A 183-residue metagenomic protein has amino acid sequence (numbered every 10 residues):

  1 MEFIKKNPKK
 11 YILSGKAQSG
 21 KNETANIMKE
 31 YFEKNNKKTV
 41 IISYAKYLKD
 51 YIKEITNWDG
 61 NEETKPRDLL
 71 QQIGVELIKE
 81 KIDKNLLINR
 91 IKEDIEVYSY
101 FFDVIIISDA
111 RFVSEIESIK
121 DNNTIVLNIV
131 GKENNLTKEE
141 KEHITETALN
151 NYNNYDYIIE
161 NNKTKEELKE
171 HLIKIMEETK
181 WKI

Functional and structural regions predicted by a protein language model:
M1-I12: Extreme N-terminal, non-catalytic leader segments that precede Walker-type/kinase nucleotide-binding cores
G15-K16: P-loop (Walker A) phosphate-binding loop of NTP-binding proteins
K21: Conserved lysine of the Walker
T24: Hydrophobic positions on the alpha1 helix immediately C-terminal to the Walker A/P-loop
E30-V40: Post-Walker A helix-loop "phosphate-sensing" segment adjacent to the P-loop in P-loop NTPases
V40-F102: ATP-dependent small-molecule kinase phosphotransfer cores that center on conserved nucleotide phosphate-binding segments
R90, K120-N122, N128-I183: Small-molecule kinase domains that catalyze NTP-dependent phosphoryl transfer to phosphate-bearing small molecules
D109-F112: Short, well-ordered beta-to-alpha junction loops that form the rim of enzyme active sites and present histidine/acidic
